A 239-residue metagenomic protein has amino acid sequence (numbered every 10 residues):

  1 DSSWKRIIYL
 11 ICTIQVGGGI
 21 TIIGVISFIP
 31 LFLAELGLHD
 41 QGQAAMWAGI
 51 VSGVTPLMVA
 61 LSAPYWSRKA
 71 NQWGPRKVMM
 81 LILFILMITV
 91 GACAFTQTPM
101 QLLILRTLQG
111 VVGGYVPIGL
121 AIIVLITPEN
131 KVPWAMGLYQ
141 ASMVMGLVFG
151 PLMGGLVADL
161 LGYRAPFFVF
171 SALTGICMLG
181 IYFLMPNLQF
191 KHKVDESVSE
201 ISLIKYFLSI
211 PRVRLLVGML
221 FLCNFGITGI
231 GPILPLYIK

Functional and structural regions predicted by a protein language model:
D1-W4, N187-V217: Juxtamembrane intracellular "pre-TM" segments in multi-pass secondary transporters
I26-S27, R214-K239: Extracytoplasmic gate region of multi-pass secondary transporters
F28-A45, I233-K239: Short amphipathic helix-loop junctions that connect adjacent transmembrane helices in Major Facilitator Superfamily/SLC
I50-W66: Central cavity-lining transmembrane alpha-helices of secondary-active solute carriers, predominantly the Major
L61-C93: Conserved MFS/SLC helix-loop-helix module at the cytosolic interface between two early adjacent transmembrane helices
T89, M100-L108: Paired small-residue
L105-M143: Cytoplasmic helix-loop-helix junction between adjacent transmembrane helices in 12-TM secondary transporters
Y139-Y182: Helix-loop-helix hairpin linking two adjacent transmembrane segments in secondary transporters
